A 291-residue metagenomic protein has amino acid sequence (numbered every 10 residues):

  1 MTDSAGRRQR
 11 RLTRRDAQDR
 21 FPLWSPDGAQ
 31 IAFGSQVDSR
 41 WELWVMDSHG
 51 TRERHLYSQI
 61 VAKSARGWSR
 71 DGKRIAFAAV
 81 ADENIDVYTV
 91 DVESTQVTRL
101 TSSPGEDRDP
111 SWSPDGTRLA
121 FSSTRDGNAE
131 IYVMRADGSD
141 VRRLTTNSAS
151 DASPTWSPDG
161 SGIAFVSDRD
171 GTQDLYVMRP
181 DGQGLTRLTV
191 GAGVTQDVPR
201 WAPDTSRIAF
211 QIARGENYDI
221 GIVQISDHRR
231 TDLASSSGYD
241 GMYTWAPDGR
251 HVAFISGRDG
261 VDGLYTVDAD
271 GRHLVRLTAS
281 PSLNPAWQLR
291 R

Functional and structural regions predicted by a protein language model:
M1-R291: Sequence signature of WD/YWTD-type beta-propeller architectures
